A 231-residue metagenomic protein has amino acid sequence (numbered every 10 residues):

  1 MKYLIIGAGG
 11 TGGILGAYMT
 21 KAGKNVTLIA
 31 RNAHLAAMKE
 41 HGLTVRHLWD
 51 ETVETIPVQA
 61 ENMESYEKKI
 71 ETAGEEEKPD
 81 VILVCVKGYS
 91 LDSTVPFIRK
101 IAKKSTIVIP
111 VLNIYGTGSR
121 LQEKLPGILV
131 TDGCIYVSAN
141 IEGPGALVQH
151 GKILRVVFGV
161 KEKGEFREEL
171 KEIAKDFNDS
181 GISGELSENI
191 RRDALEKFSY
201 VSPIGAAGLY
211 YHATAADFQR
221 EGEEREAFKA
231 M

Functional and structural regions predicted by a protein language model:
M1, K24, T106, I128-L129 (+1 more regions): A structural micro-motif
M1-E51: NAD(P)+-binding Rossmann beta1-loop-alpha1 motif at the extreme N-terminus of oxidoreductases
A30, W49, N62-E67, L112 (+4 more regions): Residues at the C-termini of beta-strands that transition into short coil/loop
A33, Y89-S90, Y115-G116, E165 (+1 more regions): Short alpha-helical
L43-M63, V201: N-terminal glycine-rich dinucleotide-binding loop that anchors FAD/FMN and/or NAD(P) in oxidoreductases
T55-A146: Rossmann-like NAD(P)(H) cofactor-binding subdomain of soluble oxidoreductases
K100-I101, K124-L129, P144-M231: Internal alpha-helical scaffold of NAD(P)-dependent oxidoreductase catalytic cores
